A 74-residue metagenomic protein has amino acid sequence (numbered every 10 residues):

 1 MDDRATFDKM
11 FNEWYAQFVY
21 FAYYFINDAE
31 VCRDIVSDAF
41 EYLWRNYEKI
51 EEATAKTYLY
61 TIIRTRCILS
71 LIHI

Functional and structural regions predicted by a protein language model:
M1-Y20, Y24: A short, charge-rich alpha-helical start-of-domain segment used by transcription regulators
R4, D8, A29, R33 (+1 more regions): Short, structured helix-loop boundary elements
F18, A22, C32-L43, I62: Short, small-hydrophobic-rich alpha-helical interface motif
Y24, R45, K49, T65-L69: Conserved amphipathic alpha-helical interaction elements at protein-protein interfaces in regulatory, energy-coupling
D38-A55: Sigma70-family region 2
I72-I74: Conserved small/polar residues in nucleotide/adenosyl-binding loops
